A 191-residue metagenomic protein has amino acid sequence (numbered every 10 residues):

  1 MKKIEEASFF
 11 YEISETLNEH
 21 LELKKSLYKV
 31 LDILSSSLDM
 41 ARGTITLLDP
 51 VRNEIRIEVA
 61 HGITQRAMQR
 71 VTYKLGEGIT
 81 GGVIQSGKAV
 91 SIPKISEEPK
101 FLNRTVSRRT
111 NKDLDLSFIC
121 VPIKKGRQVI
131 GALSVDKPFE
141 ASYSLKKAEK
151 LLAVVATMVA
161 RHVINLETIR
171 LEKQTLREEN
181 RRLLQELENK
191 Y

Functional and structural regions predicted by a protein language model:
M1-K2, D136-A153: Regulatory loop-to-helix N-cap segments in sensory/regulatory domains that couple ligand/signal detection
M1-Y28, S36, L176-Q185: Signal-transmission linkers at sensory-effector interfaces
T44-V71, E97: GAF sensory/regulatory domain recognition with acknowledged cross-activation on helical regulatory dimers
Q65-R66, P93-S117: Signal-transducing coupling segments at domain and membrane junctions
R66-V90: Acidic/proline- and glycine-rich, intrinsically disordered low-complexity segments that serve as regulatory linkers
G82-A89, G126, L151-R170: Signal-transmission/dimerization alpha-helices at domain junctions
L116-K124: A short, aliphatic-rich beta-strand micro-motif
I164-Y191: Flexible nucleotide-interacting loop at or near the entrance of a catalytic core
